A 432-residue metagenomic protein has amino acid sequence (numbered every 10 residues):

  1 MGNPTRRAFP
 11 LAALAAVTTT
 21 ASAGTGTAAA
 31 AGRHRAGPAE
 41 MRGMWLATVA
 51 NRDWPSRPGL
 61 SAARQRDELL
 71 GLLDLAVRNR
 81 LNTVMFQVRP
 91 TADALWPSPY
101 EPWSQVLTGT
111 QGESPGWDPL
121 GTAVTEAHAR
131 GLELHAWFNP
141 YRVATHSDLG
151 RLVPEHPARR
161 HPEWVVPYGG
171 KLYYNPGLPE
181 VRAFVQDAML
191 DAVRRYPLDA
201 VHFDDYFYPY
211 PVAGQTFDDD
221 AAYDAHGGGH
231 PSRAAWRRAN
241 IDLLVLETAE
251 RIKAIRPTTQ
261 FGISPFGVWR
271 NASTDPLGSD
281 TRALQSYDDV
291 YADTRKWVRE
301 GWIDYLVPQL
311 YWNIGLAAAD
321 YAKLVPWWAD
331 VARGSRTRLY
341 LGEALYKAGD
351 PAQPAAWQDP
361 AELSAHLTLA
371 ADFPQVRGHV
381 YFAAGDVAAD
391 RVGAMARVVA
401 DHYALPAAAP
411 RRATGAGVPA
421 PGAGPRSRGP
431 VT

Functional and structural regions predicted by a protein language model:
G2-N3, R7-A30: N-terminal export signals
P38-G43, L81-R89, P119-V166, H202-D205 (+2 more regions): Glycine-rich, aromatic-flanked loop segments that form ligand/cofactor-binding clefts across common enzyme folds
A47, N51-R64, Y141-D191, D289: Active-site-adjacent "subsite" loops/lids of carbohydrate-active enzymes
D67-A92: Catalytic domains of carbohydrate-active enzymes, especially glycoside hydrolases
P90-F138, R233-T248, I255: Aromatic-lined substrate-binding rim segments of carbohydrate-active enzymes
W96-T108, R142-Y168, Y206-G228, T274-A283: Aromatic- and acidic-residue-enriched segments that line the glycan-binding/catalytic groove of carbohydrate-active
R195, A200, P209-P265, W269-A272 (+3 more regions): Active-site neighborhood of glycoside hydrolase catalytic domains
T294, D304-L316, S335-V418: Substrate-binding cleft of secreted/luminal carbohydrate-active enzymes
